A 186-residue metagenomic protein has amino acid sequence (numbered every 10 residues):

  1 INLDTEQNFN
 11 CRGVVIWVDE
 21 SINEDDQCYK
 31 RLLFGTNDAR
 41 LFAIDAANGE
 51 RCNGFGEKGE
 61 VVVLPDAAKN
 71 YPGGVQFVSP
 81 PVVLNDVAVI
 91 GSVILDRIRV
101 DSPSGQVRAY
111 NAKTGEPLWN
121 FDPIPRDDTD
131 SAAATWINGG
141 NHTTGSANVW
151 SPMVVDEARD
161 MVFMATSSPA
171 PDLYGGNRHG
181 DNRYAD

Functional and structural regions predicted by a protein language model:
I1-T5, E50-N70, E116-P125, T129-T143: Aromatic (tryptophan-biased) beta-strands that constitute blades/sheets of beta-rich domains
L3-D4, A43-A47, G54-E57, V93 (+5 more regions): Short, solvent-exposed loop/turn and secondary-structure capping segments
E6-R40, G73-R99, Q106, H142-P171 (+1 more regions): Repeat-blade elements of multi-bladed beta-propeller folds
V18-E20, T36, D45-N48, P65: Generic hydrophobic/packing signal
I44-G49, P103-P117, R178-D186: Beta-propeller blade signature
D45-A46, C52, G56, V83 (+2 more regions): Short, acidic, Ser/Thr-enriched surface-loop or helix-capping motifs
